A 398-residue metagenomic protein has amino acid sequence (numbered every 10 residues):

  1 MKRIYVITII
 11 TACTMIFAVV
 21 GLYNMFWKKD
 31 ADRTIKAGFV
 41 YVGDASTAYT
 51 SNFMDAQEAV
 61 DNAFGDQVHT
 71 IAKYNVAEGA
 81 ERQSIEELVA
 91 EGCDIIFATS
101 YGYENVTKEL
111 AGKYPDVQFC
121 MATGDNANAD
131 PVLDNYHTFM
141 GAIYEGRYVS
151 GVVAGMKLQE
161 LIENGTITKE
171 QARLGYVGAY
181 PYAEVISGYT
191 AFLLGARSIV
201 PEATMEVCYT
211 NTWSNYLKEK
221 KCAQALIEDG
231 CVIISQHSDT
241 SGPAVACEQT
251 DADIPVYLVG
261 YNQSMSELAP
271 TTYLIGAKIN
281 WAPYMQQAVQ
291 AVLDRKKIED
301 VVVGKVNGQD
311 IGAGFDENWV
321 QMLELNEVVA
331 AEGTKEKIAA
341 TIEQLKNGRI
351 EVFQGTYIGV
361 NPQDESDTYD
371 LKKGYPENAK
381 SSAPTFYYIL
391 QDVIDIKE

Functional and structural regions predicted by a protein language model:
M1-A31: Gram-positive cell-envelope targeting signals
K36-A56, V60, F64, I71-R82 (+2 more regions): Extracytoplasmic "Venus flytrap"
F39-V40, G92-Y101, Q118-A122, D229-T240 (+1 more regions): Periplasmic-binding protein-like
Q57, R147-E202, V302-A330: An alpha-beta-alpha
P115-F139, Q263-P270: Flexible loop/hinge segments that line or gate small-molecule binding clefts
F139-K169, K278-I298: Hydrophobic alpha-helical segments within soluble ligand-binding/sensing domains
A183-C231: Extracellular/periplasmic Venus flytrap/periplasmic-binding protein
R295-E398: Segments of small-molecule ligand-sensing domains
